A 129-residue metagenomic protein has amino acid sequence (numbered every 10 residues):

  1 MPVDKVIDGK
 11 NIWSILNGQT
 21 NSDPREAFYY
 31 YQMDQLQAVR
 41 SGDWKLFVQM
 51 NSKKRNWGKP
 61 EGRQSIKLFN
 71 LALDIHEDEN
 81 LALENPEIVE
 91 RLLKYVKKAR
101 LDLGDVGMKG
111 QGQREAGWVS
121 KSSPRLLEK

Functional and structural regions predicted by a protein language model:
M1-K67, L71, S120-K121: C-terminal cap/loop subdomain of S1 sulfatases and analogous C-terminal strand-loop tails that border
S41, L46, M50-K53, P60-K67 (+1 more regions): Long, internal low-complexity/basic segments
